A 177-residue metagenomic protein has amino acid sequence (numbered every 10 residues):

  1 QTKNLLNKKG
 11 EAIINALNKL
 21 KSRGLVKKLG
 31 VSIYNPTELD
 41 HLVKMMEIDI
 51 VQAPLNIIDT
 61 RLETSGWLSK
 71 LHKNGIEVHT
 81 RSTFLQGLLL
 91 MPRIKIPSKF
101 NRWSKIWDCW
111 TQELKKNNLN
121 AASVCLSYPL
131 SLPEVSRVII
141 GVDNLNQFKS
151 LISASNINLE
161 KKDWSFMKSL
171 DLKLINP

Functional and structural regions predicted by a protein language model:
Q1-S169, L174: Beta/alpha (TIM)-barrel catalytic core signal, keyed to glycine-rich beta->alpha loops juxtaposed to Asp/Glu that bind
